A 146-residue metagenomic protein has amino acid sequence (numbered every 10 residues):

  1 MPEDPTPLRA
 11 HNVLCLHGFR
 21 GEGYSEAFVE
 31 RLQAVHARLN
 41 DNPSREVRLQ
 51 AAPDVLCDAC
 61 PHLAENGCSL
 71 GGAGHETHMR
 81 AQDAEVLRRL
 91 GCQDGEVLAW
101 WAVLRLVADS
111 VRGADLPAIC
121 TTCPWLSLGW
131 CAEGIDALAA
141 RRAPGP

Functional and structural regions predicted by a protein language model:
M1-N42: Long, hydrophobic N-terminal alpha-helical segment
M1-P5, N42-L49, V103-T121: Short, intrinsically disordered, charge-biased short linear motifs at domain edges
H11-G23, A51-G71, D115-G134: Local cysteine-cluster metal-coordination motifs and their immediate loop/turn environment, predominantly Fe-S cluster
R31-A34, A81, E85, A102 (+3 more regions): Exposed alpha-helical structural elements
R31-A34, R38-L56, H62: Substrate-recognition/cap regions that form aromatic- and gly/pro-loop-enriched pockets for small-molecule ligands
R31-V35, G74-D83, I135-P146: Short cysteine/histidine-rich metal-coordination sites, predominantly Zn2+-binding motifs
G67-R105: Mid-chain, well-packed structural core segment of small domains
R89-Q93, S110, T122-L126, W130: Mid-sequence acidic-hydrophobic segments that form the walls of catalytic/ligand-binding cavities or oligomerization
